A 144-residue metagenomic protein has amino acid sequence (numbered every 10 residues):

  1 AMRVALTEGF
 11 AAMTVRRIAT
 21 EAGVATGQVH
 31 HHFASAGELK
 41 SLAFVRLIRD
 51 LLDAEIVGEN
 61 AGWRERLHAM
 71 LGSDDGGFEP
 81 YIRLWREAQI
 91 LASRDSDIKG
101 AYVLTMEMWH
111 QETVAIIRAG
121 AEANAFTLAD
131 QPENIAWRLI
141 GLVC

Functional and structural regions predicted by a protein language model:
A1-M2, I18, A43-L47, L51 (+1 more regions): Generic hydrophobic, amphipathic alpha-helix propensity
R3-E38, L42: Helix-turn-helix
A11-A12, A125-P132: Short, charged helix-capping/linker segments at alpha-helix termini
F33, E87-R94: Short helix-capping/turn signature of helix-turn-helix
E38, L42-V45, D53-R83, P132-L139: Hydrophobic alpha-helical connector segments
L52-V57, G76-R86, S96-A123, N134-W137: Amphipathic alpha-helical packing segments from all-alpha helical-bundle domains
V143: Cytochrome P450 catalytic-core helices
